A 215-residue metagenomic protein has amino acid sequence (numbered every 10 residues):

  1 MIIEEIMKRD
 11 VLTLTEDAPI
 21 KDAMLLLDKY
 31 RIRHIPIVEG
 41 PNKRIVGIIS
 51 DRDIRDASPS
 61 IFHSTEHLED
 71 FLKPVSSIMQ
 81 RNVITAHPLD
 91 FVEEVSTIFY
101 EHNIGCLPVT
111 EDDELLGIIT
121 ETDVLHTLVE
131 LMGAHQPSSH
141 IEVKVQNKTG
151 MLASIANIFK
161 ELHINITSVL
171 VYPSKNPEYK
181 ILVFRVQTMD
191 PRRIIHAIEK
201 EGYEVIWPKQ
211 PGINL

Functional and structural regions predicted by a protein language model:
M1-P36, G47-I48, S58-S60: Basic, Lys/Arg-rich alpha-helical nucleic-acid-recognition elements, primarily the DNA-binding modules of transcription
M1-V11, F71-V83, Q136-I141: Bateman (tandem CBS) regulatory domains
K8, I32, D51, L72 (+3 more regions): ATP/adenylate-binding site constellation spanning eukaryotic-like Ser/Thr protein kinases, ABC-transporter
L14-I32, V38, T85-N103, T110 (+3 more regions): The conserved cystathionine-beta-synthase
L27, I35-D53, F99, L107-T122: A glycine-centered beta-loop-beta connector
I54-D70, D123-P137: A short, polar/charged loop-to-alpha-helix boundary motif
I98-H102, D112, I118-K148: Surface-exposed beta-loop interaction hotspot
E130-L215: A conserved regulatory-domain signal marking ACT and ACT-like small-molecule sensing domains and adjacent regulatory
